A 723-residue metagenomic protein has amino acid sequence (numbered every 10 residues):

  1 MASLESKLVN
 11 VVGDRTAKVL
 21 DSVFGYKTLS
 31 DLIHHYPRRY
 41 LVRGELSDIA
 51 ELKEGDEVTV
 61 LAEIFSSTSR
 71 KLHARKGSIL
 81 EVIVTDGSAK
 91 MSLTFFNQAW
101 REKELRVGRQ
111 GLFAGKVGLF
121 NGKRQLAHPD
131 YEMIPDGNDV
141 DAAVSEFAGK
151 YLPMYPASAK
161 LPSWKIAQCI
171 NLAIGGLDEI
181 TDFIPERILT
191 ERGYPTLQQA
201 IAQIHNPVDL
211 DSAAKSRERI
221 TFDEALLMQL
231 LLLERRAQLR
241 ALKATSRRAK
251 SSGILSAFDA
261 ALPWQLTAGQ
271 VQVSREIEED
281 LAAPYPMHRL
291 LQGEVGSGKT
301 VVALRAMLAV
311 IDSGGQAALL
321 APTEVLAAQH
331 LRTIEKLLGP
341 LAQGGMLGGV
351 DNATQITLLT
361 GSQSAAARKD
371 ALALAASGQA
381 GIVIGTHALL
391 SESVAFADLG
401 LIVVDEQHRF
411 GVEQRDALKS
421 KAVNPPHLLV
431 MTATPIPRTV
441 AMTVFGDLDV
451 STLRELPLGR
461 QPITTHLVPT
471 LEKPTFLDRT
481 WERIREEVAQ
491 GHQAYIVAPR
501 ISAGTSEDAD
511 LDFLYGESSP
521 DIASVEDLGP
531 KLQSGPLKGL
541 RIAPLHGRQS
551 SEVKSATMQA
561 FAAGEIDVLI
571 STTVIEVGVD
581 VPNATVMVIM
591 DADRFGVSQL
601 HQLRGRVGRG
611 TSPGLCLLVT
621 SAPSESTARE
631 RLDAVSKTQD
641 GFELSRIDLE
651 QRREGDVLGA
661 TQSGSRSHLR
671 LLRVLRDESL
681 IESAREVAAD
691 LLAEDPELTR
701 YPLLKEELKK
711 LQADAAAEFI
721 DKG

Functional and structural regions predicted by a protein language model:
A2-G25: Helix-hairpin-helix
K18-V19, F24, S246-Q292: Conserved pre-motif I regulatory segment
R70-A261: Upstream accessory/linker segments immediately N-terminal to the RecA-like ATPase cores of bacterial MutS and a subset
H288, R305-L331, L341-T354: Conserved SF1/SF2 helicase motif Ia
D351-A353, L359-V383, S391-L399, S551-V568: Conserved motor-coupling elements within RecA-like helicase/translocase cores
L374, L389-V430: SF2 helicase catalytic motif II
D447-I522: Conserved interdomain linker/interface between the two RecA-like ATPase lobes of SF2 helicase motors
E472-Q493, P520, S524-G723: C-terminal helicase module of SF1/SF2 nucleic-acid helicases/translocases
